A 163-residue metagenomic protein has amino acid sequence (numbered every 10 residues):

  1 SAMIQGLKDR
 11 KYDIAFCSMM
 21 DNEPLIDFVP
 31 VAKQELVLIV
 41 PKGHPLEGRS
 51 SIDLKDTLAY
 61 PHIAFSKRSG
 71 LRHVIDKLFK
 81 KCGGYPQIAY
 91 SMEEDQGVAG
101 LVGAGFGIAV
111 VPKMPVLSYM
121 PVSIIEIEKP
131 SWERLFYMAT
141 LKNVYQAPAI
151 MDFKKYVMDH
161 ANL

Functional and structural regions predicted by a protein language model:
S1-V40, V98, V102-F106, P121-E126: Short beta-strand-centered segments that line the small-molecule binding cleft or hinge of alpha/beta clamshell
S18-M19, Y85-E94: Short beta-strand-to-loop elements that line the ligand-binding cleft of bilobed periplasmic-binding protein-like
M19-M20, K42, P112-P115: Short secondary-structure boundary segments
E23-L36, V40-H62, A147-P148: Flexible hinge/capping segments at coil-to-helix
V37-I39, P45, I108, L135-A139: Residues embedded in well-ordered beta-strands
P41, G48, F65-S66, I88 (+1 more regions): Thr-Gly-centered strand-to-loop micro-motif
E47, P61-C82, Q146-K154: Secondary-structure junction motif
I124-L163: A late-sequence structural motif
